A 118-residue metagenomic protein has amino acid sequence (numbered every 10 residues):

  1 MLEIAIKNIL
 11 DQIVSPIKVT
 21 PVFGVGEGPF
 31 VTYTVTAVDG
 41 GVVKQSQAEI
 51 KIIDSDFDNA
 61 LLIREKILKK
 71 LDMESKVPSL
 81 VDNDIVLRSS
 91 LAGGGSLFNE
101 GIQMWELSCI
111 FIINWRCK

Functional and structural regions predicted by a protein language model:
M1-N8, G26, V38-Q45, V86-K118: Short, charged interaction patches at domain edges and termini
M1-V42, D58, K69, E74-I85: Small/polar-rich, solvent-exposed N-terminal microdomains that initiate assembly or binding
Q47-K51: Short aromatic/hydrophobic contact patches that present stacked aromatics for nucleic-acid/ligand binding
I52-N59: A generic structural motif
I63-R64: Winged helix-turn-helix DNA-binding recognition segment
